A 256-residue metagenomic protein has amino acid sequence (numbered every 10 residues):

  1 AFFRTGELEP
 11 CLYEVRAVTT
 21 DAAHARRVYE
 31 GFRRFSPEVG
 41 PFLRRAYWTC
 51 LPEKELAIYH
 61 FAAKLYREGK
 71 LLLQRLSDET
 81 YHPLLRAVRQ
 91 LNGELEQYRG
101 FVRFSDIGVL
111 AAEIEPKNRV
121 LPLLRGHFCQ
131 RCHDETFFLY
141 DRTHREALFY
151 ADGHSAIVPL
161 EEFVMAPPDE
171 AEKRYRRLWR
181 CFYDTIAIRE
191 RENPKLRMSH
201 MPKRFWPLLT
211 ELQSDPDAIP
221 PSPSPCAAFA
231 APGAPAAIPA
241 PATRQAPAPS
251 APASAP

Functional and structural regions predicted by a protein language model:
A1-R244: Extended, well-ordered protein cores
P241-P256: Long, low-complexity, intrinsically disordered segments
